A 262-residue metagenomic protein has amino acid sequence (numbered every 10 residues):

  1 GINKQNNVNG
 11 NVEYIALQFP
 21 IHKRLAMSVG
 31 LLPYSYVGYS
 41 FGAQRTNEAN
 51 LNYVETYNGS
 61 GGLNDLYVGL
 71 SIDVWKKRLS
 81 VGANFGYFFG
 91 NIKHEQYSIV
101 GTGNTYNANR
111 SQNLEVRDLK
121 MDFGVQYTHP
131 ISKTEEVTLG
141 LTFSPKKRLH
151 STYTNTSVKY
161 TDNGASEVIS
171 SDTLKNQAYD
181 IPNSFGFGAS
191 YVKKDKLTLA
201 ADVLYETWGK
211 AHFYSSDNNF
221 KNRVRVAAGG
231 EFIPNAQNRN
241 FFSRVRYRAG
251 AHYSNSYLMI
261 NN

Functional and structural regions predicted by a protein language model:
G1-N262: Subset of outer-membrane beta-barrel
